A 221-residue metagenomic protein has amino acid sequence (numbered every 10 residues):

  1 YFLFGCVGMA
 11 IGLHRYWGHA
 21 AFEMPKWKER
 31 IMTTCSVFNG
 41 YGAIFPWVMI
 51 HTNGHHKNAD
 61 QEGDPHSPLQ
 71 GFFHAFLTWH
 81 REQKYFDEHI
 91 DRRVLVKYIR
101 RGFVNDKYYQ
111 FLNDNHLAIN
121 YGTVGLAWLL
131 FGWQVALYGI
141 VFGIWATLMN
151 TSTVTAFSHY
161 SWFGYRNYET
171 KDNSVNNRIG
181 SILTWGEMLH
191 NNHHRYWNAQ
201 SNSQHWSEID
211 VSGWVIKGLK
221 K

Functional and structural regions predicted by a protein language model:
Y1-T153, F157-S158, N198-K221: Non-catalytic, topology-defining segments of multipass membrane proteins
H51, N191-H194: Acidic active-site catalytic centers that drive phospho-/nucleotidyl reactions and related ester hydrolyses
Y98-K107, F163-L189, Y196: Active-site-proximal inter-transmembrane loops
